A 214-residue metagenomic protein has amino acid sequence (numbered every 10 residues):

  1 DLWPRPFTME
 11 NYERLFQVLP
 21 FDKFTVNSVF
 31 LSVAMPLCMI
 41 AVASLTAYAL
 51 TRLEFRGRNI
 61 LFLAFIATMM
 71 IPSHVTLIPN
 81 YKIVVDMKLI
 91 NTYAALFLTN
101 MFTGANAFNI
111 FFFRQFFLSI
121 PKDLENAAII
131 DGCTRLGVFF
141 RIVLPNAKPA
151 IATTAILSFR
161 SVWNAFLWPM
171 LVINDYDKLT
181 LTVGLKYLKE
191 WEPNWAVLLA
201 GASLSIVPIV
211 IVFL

Functional and structural regions predicted by a protein language model:
D1-L214: A structural signal for multi-pass alpha-helical bundles of membrane permease subunits that mediate small-molecule
